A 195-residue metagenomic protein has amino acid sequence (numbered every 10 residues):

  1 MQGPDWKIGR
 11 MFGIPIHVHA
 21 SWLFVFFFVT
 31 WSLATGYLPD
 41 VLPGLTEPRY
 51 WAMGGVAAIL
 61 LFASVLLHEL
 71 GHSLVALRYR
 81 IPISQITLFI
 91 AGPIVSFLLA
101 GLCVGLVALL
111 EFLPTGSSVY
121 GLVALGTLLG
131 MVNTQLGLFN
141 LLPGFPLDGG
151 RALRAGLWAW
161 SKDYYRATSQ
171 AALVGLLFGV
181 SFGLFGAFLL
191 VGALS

Functional and structural regions predicted by a protein language model:
M1-S195: Hydrophobic transmembrane alpha-helices and their immediate loop junctions in multi-pass integral membrane proteins
